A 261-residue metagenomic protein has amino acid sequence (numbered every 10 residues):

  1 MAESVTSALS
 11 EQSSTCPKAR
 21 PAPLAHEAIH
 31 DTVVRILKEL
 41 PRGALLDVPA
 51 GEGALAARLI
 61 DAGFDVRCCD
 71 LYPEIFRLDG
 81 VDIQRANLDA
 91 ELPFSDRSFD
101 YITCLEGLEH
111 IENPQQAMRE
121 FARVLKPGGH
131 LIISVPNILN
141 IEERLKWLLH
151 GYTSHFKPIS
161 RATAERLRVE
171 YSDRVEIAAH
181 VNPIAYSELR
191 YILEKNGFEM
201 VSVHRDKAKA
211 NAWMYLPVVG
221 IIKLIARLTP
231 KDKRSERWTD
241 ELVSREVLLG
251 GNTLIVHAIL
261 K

Functional and structural regions predicted by a protein language model:
M1-L40: Conserved class I S-adenosyl-L-methionine
A2-L9, N252, H257-K261: Short amphipathic alpha-helical segments
S4, Q12-S13, G107, P127 (+1 more regions): Intrinsic disorder/low-complexity segments enriched in polar/small residues
T6, Y72-I75, A162: N-proximal short alpha-helices
Q12, A22, H26, A90 (+2 more regions): A general marker of short, structured functional hotspots
C16-A28, T32, A54, R58 (+3 more regions): S-adenosyl-L-methionine-dependent methyltransferase catalytic module, highlighting the catalytic core
D31-W147, L254-L260: Conserved SAM-binding loop
